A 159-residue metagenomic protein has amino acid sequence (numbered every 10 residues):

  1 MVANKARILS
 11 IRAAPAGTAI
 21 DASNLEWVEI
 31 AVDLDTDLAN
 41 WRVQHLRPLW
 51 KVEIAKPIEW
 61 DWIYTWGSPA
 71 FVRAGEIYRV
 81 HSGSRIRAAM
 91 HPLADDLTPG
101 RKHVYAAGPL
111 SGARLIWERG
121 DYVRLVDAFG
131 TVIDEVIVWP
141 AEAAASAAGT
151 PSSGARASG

Functional and structural regions predicted by a protein language model:
M1-G159: Activation on beta-sandwich/Ig-like modules and their edge loops
